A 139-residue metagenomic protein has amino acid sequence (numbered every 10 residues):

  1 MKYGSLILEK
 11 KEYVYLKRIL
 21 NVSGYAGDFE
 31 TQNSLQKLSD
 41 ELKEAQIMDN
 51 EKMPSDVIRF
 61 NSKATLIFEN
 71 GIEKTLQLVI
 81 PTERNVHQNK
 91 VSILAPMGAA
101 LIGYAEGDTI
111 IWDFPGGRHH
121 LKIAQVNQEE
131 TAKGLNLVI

Functional and structural regions predicted by a protein language model:
M1-M53: N-terminal intrinsically disordered, low-complexity, charge/repeat-rich segments that act as generic
Y3-L6, A64, M97: Short, flexible active-site loop motifs that bind/organize anionic cofactors or intermediates
K11, N33, R59, S92 (+2 more regions): Charged, alpha-helix-enriched surfaces in structured cytosolic catalytic cores of large nucleotide-utilizing machines
Y13, T75, H120: A residue-level signal for beta-strand positions that form part of recognition/binding surfaces within mature
K37-T82: Long amphipathic N-terminal alpha/beta scaffold segment
K74-L76, Q88, T131-K133: Short acidic, gly/pro-rich beta-turn/loop elements at beta-sheet edges and active-site/ligand-binding grooves
N85-N127: Structured functional modules or segments
Q128-I139: Short peripheral tails and domain-boundary helices/loops at the edges of structured domains
